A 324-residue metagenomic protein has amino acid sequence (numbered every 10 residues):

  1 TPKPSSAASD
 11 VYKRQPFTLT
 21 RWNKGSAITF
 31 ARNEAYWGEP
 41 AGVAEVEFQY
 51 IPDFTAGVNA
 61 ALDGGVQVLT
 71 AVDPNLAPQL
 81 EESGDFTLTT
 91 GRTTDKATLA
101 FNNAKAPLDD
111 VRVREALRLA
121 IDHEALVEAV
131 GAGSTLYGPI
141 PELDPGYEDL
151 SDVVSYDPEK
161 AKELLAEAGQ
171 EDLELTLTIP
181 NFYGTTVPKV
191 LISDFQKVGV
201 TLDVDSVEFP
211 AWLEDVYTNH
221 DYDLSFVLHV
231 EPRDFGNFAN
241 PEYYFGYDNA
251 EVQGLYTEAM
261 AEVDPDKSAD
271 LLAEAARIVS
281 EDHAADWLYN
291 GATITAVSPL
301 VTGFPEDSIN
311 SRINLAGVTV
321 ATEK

Functional and structural regions predicted by a protein language model:
S6-E39, E45: Gly/Pro-rich hinge or "lid" segments in bacterial periplasmic/extracellular proteins
Q15-T18, I28-T29, A44-Q49, V68 (+2 more regions): Short, well-ordered beta-strand elements
P16, V43-E45, L62-D63, P74 (+3 more regions): Alpha-helical secondary-structure segments
F17, L119, S134-E167, T186: Structural transition elements
N23, I121-P145, Y183-I192, L213-K324: Detector for C-terminal structural segments
A31-E34, G91-A116, N240-E242, Y256 (+1 more regions): A bilobed periplasmic-binding-protein/Venus flytrap-type ligand-binding module shared by bacterial periplasmic
N33-Q79, T201: Ligand-site clamp/hinge motif
T55-V66, Q79-S83, V111-E115, K189-V198 (+1 more regions): Short helices/loops that flank or line small-molecule/ion binding pockets
